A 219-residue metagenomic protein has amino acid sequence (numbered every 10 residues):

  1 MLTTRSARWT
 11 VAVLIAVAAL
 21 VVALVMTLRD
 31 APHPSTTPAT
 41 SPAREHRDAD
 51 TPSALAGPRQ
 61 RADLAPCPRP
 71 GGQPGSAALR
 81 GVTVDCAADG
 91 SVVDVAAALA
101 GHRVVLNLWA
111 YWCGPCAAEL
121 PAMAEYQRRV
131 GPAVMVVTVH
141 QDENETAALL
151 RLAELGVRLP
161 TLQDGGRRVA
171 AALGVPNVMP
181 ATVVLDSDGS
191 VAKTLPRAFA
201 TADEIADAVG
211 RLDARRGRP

Functional and structural regions predicted by a protein language model:
M1-D85: N-terminal targeting signals for export/organelle localization
W9-T27, V104-L108, M123, Q141 (+2 more regions): Hydrophobic alpha-helical membrane segments, chiefly transmembrane helices and signal peptide h-regions, characterized
G72-S76, G81-V104: A short beta-strand-turn-helix
T83, T138-H140, V183, K193: Soluble periplasmic/extracytoplasmic beta-strand elements of cell-envelope proteins
V92-A117, M123, V136: Short active-site neighborhood of thiol/selenol oxidoreductases, capturing the structured segment around
A117-L155, G165, A170-A172: Structural microenvironment flanking redox-active thiols in thiol-disulfide oxidoreductases
A153-V157, G165-P219: Thiol/disulfide oxidoreductase modules built on the thioredoxin-like
